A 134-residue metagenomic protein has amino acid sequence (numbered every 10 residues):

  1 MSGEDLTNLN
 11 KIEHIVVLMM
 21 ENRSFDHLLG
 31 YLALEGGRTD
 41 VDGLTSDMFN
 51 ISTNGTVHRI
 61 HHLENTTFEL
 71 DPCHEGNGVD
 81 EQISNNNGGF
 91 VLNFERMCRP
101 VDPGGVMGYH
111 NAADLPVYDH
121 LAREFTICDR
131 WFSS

Functional and structural regions predicted by a protein language model:
M1-S134: N-terminal pro-sequences and low-complexity stem/linker regions of secreted or lumenal proteins
